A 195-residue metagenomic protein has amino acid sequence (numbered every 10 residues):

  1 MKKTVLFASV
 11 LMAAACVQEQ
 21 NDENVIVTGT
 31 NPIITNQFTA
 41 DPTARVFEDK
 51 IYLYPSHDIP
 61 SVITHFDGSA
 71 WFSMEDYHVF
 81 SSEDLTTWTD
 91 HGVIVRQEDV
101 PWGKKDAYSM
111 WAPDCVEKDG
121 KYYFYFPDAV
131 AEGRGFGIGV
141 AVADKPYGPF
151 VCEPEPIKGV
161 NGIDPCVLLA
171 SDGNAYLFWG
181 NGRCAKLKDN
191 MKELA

Functional and structural regions predicted by a protein language model:
M1-E23: Bacterial Sec-dependent N-terminal signal peptides
C16-A195: Carbohydrate-active catalytic/glycan-binding domains of CAZyme proteins, especially the secreted or lumenal ectodomains
